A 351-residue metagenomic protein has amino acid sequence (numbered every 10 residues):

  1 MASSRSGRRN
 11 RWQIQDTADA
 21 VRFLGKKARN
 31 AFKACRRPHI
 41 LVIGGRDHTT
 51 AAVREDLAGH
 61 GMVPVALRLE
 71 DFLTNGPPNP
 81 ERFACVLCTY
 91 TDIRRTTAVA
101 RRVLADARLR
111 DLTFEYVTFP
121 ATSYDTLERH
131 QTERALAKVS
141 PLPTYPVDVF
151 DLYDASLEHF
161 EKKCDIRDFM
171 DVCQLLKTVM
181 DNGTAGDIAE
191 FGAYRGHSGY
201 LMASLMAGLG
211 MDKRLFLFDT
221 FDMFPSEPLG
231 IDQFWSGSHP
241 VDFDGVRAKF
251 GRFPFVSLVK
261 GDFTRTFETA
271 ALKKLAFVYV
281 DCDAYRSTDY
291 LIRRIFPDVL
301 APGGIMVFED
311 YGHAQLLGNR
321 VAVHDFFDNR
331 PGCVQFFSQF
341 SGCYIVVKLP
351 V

Functional and structural regions predicted by a protein language model:
A2-P80, C85-R134, D181, G208: Hydrophobic, well-ordered beta-alpha structural blocks that scaffold small-molecule cofactor pockets
L24-K26, T97-R102, V172, G237-G245: Well-ordered, non-membrane alpha-helical segments in soluble/globular domains
L127-D148: N-terminal accessory segments
L142-I166, C173, N182-V351: S-adenosylmethionine/decaboxylated-SAM
L176: Short, amphipathic alpha-helical "recognition" segments used to contact nucleic acids or chromatin
